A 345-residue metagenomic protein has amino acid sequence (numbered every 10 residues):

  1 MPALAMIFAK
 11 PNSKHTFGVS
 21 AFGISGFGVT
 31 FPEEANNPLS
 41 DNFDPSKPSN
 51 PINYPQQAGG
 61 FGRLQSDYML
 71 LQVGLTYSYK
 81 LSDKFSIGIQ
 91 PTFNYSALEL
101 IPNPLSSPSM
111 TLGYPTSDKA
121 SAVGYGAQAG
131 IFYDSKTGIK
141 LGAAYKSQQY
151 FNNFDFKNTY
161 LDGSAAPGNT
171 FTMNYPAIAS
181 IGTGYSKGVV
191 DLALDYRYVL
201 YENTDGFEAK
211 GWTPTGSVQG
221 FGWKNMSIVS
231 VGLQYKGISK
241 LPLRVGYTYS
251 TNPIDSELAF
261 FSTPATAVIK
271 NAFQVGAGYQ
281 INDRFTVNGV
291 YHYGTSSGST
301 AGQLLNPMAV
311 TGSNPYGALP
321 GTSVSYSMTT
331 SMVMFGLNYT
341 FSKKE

Functional and structural regions predicted by a protein language model:
A5-E345: Outer-membrane beta-barrel porins/channels
